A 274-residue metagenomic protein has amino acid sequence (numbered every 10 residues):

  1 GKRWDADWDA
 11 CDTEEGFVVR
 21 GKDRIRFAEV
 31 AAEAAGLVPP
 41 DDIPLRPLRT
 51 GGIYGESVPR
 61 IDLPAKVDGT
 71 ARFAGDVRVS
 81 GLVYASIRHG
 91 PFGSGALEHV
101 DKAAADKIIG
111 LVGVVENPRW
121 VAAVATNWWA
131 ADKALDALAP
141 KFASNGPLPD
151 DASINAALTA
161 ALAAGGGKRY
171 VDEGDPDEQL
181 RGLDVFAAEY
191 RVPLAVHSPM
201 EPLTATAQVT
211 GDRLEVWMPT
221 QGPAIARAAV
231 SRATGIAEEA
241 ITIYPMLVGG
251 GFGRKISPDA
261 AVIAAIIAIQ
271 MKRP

Functional and structural regions predicted by a protein language model:
G1-P274: Structural alpha/beta core scaffold segments of enzyme domains
